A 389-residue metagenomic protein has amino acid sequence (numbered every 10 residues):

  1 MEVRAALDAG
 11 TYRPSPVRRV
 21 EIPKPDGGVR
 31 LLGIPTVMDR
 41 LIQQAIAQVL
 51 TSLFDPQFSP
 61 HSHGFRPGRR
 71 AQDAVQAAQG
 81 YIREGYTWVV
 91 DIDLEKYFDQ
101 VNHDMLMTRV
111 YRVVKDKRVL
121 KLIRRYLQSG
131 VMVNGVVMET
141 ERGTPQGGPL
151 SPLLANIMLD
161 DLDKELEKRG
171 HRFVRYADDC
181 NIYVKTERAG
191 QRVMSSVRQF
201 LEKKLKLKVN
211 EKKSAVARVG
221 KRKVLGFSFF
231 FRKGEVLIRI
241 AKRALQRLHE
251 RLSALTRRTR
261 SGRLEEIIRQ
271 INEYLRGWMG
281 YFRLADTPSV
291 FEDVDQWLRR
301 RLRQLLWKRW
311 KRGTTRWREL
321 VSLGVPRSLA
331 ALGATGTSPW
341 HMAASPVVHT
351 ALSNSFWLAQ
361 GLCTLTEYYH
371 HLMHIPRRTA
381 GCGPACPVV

Functional and structural regions predicted by a protein language model:
E2-E21, P25, Q57-R69, D73-K223: Conserved polymerase palm-domain catalytic core
D26-P35, Q43-Q44: Glycine-rich active-site/cofactor-binding loop and its immediate structural neighborhood
S62, E139-R142, V236-L237, S253-I267 (+2 more regions): Short, solvent-exposed helix-loop connector elements
Q128, K204-Q270, Y274-R276: A conserved non-catalytic segment of reverse transcriptases and RNA-directed RNA polymerases corresponding to the late
K213-R222, I271-Y274, F291-R299, T314-L323: A glycine-rich phosphate-binding loop feature that marks nucleotide/adenosyl-phosphate handling sites
R301, L306, W310-G381: Extended C-terminal regions of large enzymes
P387-V388: Short glycine-rich, low-complexity segments
